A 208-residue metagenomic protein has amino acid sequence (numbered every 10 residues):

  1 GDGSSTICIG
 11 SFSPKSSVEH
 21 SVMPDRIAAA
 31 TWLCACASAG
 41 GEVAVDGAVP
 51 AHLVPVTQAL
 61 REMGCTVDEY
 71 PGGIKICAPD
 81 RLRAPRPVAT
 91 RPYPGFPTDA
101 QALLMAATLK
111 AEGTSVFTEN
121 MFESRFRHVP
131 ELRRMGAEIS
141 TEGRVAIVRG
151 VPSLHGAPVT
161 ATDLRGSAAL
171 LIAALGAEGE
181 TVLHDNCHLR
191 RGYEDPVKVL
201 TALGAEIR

Functional and structural regions predicted by a protein language model:
G1-R208: Short, structured segments at the rim of ligand-binding sites
